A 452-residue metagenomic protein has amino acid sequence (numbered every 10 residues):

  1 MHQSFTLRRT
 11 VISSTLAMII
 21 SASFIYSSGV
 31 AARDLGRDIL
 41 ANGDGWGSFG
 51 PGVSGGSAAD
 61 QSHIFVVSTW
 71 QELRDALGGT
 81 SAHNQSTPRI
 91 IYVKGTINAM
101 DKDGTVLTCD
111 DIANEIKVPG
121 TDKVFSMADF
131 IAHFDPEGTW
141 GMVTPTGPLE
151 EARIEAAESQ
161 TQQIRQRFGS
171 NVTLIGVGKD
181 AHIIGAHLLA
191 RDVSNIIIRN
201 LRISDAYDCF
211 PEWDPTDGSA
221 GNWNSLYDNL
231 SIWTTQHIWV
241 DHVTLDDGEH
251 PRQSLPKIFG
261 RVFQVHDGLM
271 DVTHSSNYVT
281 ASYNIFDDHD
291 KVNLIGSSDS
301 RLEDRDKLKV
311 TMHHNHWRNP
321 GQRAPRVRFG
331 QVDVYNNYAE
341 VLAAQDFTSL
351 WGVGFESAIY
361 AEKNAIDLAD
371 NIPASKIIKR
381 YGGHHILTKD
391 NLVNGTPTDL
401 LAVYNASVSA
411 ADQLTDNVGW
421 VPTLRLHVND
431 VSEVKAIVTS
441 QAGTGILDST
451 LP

Functional and structural regions predicted by a protein language model:
S4-Y26: Gram-negative bacterial Sec-dependent N-terminal signal peptides
S27-A32: Boundary at the C-terminal end of the N-terminal hydrophobic targeting segment
G36-G56, T108-S126: Long, low-complexity, mixed-charge
D38, N42-Y92: Acidic Gly/Asp/Thr-rich repetitive segments characteristic of extracellular carbohydrate-active and adhesion proteins
Q71, T96-A99, K179-D180, N371: Acidic glycine-/aspartate-rich tracts in secreted/extracellular proteins
D75-S86, D101-T173, H182-R199, D205-D214 (+1 more regions): Extracellular beta-strand-rich solenoid/capping regions of secreted or surface-exposed proteins that bind or remodel
S170-D180, S194-Y207, D228, T234-P251 (+6 more regions): Right-handed parallel beta-helix
R326-P452: Extracellular beta-rich repeat passengers
